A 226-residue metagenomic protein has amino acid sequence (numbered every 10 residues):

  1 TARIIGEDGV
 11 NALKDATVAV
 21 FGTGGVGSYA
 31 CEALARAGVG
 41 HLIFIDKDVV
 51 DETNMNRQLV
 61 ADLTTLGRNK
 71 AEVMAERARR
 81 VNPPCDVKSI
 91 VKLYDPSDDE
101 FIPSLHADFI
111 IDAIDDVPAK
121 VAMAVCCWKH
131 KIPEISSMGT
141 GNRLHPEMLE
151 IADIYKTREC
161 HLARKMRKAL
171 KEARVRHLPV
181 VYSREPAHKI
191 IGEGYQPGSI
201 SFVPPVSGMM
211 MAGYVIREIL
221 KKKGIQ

Functional and structural regions predicted by a protein language model:
T1-V18: N-terminal charged helix/coil linker that caps or initiates catalytic domains
V20-G22, I45: Conserved N-terminal Rossmann-fold NAD(P)-binding element of oxidoreductases
V26-G27: Hydrophobic/small residue at the entry helix of a nucleotide-binding pocket
A35-H41, K129: Conserved S-adenosyl-L-methionine
V39-N82: Glycine-rich phosphate-binding loop and adjoining beta1-alpha1-beta2 segment of Rossmann-like nucleotide-binding folds
I90-D99: Conserved SAM/SAH-binding loop
P103-F109, I114-A119, C126-H130, E134 (+2 more regions): Glycine-rich phosphate/adenylate-binding loop
